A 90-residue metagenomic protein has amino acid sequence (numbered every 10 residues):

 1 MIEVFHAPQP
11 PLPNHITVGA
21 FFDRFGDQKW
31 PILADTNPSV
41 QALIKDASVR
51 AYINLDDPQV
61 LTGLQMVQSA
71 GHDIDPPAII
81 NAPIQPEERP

Functional and structural regions predicted by a protein language model:
M1-P90: A preference for well-ordered globular domain cores that mediate specific macromolecular interactions or catalysis
